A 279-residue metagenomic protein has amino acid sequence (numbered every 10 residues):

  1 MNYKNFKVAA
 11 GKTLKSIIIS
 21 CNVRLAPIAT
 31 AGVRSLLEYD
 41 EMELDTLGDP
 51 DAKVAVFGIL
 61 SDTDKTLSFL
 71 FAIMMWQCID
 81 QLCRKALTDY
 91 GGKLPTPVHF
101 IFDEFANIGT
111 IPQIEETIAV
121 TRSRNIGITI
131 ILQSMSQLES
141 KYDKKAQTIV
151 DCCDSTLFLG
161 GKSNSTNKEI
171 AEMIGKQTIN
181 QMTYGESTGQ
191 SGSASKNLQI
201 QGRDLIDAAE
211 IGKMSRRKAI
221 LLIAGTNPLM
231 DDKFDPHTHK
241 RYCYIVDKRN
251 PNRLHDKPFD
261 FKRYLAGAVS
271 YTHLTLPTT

Functional and structural regions predicted by a protein language model:
M1-I126, K141, A209-K233, H237-Y242 (+1 more regions): P-loop NTPase motor domains
Y90, K162, Q181-M182, Q190-G192 (+2 more regions): Short, intrinsically disordered/low-complexity patches at protein termini and at juxtamembrane boundaries
I118-I220: Conserved ATP-driven motor cores of ASCE-family P-loop NTPases powering translocation/secretion/packaging/pilus
T275-T279: A short, hydrophobic C-terminal helix/tail in secreted or cell-surface proteins
